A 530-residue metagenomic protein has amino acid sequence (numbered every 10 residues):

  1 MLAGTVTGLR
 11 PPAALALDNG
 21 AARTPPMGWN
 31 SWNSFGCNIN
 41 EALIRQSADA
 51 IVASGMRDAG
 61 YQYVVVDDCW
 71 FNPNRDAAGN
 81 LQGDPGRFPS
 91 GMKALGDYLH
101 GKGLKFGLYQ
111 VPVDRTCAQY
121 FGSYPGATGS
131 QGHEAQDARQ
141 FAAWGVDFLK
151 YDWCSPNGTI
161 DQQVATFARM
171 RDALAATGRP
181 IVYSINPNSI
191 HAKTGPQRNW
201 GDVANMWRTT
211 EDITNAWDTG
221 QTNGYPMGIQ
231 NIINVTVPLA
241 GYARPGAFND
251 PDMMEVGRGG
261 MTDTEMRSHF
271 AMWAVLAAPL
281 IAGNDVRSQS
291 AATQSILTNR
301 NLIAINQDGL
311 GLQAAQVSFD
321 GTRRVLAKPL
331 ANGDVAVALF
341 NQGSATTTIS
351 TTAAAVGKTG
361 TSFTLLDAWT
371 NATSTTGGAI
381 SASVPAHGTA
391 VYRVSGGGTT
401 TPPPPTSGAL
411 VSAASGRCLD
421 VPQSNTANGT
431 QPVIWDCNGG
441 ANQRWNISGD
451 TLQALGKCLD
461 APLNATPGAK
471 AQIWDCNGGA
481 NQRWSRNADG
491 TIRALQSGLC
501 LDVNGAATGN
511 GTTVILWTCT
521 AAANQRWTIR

Functional and structural regions predicted by a protein language model:
M1-L15: Secretory targeting and sorting signals
G4, T399-R530: Lectin-like carbohydrate-binding module/patch detector with strong preference for beta-trefoil
A14-R45, A50-A53, I181, I185 (+3 more regions): N-terminal module-boundary/linker segments of secreted carbohydrate-active enzymes
P25-S31, G60-D67, K105-Q110, A142 (+8 more regions): Structural recognition of the beta-strand scaffold that forms the well-ordered cores of secreted hydrolase catalytic
S47, I51-I160: Aromatic-lined carbohydrate-binding/catalytic grooves of carbohydrate-active enzymes
H133-Q136, V182-D285: Glycan-recognition surfaces
W273-L276, I281-G283, F319-K358: Carbohydrate-binding surface patches
T376-T399: C-terminal beta-strand-rich structural cap/linker in extracellular carbohydrate-active enzymes
